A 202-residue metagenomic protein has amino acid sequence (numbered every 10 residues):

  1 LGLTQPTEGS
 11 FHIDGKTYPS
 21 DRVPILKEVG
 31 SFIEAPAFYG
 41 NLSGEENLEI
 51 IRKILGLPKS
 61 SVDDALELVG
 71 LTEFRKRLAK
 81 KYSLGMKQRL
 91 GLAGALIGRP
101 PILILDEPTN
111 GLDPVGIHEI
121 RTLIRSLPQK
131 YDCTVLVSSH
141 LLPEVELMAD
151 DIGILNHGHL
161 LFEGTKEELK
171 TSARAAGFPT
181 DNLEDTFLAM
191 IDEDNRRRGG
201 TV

Functional and structural regions predicted by a protein language model:
L1: Helix-to-loop junction immediately C-terminal to a conserved catalytic motif
G9-S20, P24-I25: Conserved ABC transporter NBD signature motif
E49, K53, K59-R75: Conserved ABC ATPase "signature" region
L103-E107: Catalytic Walker B motif of ABC-type/P-loop ATPase nucleotide-binding domains
I117-Y131: Helical segment within the ABC ATPase nucleotide-binding domain
